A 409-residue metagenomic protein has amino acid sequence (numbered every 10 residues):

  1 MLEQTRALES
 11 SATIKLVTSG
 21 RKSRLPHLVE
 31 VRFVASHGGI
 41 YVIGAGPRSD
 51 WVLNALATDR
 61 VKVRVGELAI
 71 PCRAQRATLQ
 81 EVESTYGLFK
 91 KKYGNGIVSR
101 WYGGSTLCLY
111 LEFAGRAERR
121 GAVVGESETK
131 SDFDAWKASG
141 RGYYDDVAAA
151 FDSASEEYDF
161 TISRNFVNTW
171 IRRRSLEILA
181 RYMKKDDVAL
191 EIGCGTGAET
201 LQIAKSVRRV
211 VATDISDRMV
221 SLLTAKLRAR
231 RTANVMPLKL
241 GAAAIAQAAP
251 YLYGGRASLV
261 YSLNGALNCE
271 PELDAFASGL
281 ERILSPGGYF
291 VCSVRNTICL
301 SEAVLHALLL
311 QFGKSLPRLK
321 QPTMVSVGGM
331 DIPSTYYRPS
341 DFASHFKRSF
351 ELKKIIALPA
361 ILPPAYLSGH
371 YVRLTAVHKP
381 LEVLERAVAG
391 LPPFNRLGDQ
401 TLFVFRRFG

Functional and structural regions predicted by a protein language model:
G46-A117: Short, structured beta-strand-loop surface elements
G121-K184, A198, Q202: Conserved class I S-adenosyl-L-methionine
T196-I245: Class I SAM-dependent methyltransferase SAM/SAH-binding core
L259-E272: A short SAM/SAH-binding and catalytic strip from SAM-dependent methyltransferases
D274-P286: A short glycine-rich, Lys/Arg-flanked "PGG" loop and its adjoining helix->strand segment in the class I
F290-L319: Conserved class I S-adenosyl-L-methionine
V325-D341: Acceptor-substrate binding/catalytic loop of class I
S344, K354-G409: A C-terminal cap/extension of S-adenosyl-L-methionine-dependent methyltransferases that defines the acceptor-substrate
